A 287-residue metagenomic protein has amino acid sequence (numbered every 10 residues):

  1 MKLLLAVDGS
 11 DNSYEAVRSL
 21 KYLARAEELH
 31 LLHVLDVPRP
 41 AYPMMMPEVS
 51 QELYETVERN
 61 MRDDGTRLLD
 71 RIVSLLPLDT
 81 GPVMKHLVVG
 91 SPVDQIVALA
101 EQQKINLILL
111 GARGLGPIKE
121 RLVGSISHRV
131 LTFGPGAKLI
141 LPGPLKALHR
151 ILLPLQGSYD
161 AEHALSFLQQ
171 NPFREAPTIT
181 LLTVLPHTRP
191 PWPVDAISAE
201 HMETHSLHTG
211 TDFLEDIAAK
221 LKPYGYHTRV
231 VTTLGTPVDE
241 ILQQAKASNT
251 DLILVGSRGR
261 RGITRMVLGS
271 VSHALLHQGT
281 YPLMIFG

Functional and structural regions predicted by a protein language model:
M1-E52, R150-E200, K220-Y224, R229-V231: Small/aliphatic-rich secondary-structure junction motif
E15, S91, S125, H163 (+2 more regions): Short, conserved clusters of charged catalytic residues that mark active-site and nucleotide-handling motifs
R18, D70, S74, H128 (+3 more regions): Active-site phosphate/pyrophosphate- and oxyanion-stabilizing loops and adjacent acidic/basic residues in soluble
A26-L31, L76, L131, K138-I140 (+5 more regions): Short, structured motif recognition centered on aromatic/hydrophobic residues
H30-L32, M84-V88, L139, T180-L182 (+3 more regions): General small-molecule cofactor/ligand-binding pocket signal
R39, E55, R59, D63 (+2 more regions): Structural beta-alpha unit
Q51-R67, A199-D212: A short acidic, glycine-rich active-site loop that binds or catalyzes chemistry on phosphate/adenosine moieties
D94-K146, Q243-G287: Gly/Ser-rich helix-loop-strand patches that form or flank binding pockets for ribonucleotide-derived cofactors
